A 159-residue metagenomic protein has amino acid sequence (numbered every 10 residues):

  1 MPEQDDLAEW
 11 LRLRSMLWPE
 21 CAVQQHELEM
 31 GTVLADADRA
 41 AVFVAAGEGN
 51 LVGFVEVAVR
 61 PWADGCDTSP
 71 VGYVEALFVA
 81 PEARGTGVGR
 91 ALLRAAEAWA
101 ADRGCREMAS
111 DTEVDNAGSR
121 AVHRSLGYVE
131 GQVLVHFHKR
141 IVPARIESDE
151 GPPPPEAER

Functional and structural regions predicted by a protein language model:
M1-W10: A short beta-loop-alpha structural element at the N-terminal edge of CoA-dependent acyl/N-acetyltransferase catalytic
C21-F43: Active-site rim helix/loop that mediates acceptor-substrate recognition in acyltransferases
R39, G47-G53, G118, G131: Glycine-rich acetyl-CoA-binding "A-motif" of GNAT/NAT acetyltransferases
V44, N50-V59, Y73, F78: Conserved beta-strand in the GNAT
T68-P81, V135-H136: Conserved acetyl-CoA binding element of GNAT-fold acetyltransferases
E75, V79, G85-A98, A121-S125: Conserved acetyl-CoA-binding loop-helix of GNAT-fold acetyltransferases
L93, A100-T112: Conserved GNAT acetyl-CoA-binding A-motif
A109-S119, H138: Conserved beta-strand-loop-alpha-helix junction that forms the acyl-donor binding cleft
